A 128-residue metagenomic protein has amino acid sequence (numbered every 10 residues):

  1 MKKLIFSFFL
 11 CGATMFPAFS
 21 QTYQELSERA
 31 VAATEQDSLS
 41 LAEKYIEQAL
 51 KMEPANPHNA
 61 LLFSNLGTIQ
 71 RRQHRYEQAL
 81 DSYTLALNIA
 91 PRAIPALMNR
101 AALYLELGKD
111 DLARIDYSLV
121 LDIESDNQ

Functional and structural regions predicted by a protein language model:
Y23-Q24, P57-L61, I94-P95, Q128: Helix-start (N-cap) detector for alpha-helical repeat units in TPR-like alpha-solenoids, especially tetratricopeptide
E35-Q36, R72, E106-L107: Register position in tetratricopeptide repeats
L50-P54, L85-N88, L119-D122: Conserved structural position within tetratricopeptide repeats
